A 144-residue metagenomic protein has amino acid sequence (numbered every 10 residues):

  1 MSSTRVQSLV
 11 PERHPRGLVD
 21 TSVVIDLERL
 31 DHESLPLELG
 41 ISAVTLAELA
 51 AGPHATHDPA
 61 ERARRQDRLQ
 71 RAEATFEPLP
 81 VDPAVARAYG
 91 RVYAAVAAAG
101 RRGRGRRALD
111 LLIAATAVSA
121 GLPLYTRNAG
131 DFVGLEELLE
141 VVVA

Functional and structural regions predicted by a protein language model:
S2-G17, L27-A115, V133-V143: PIN-domain endoribonuclease scaffold, especially VapC-family toxins
V118: Anion (oxyanion) recognition and catalysis
R127: Conserved acidic donor-binding loop of glycosyltransferase catalytic domains
G130: Flexible glycine-rich beta->alpha loop in the catalytic core of nucleotide-sugar glycosyltransferases
